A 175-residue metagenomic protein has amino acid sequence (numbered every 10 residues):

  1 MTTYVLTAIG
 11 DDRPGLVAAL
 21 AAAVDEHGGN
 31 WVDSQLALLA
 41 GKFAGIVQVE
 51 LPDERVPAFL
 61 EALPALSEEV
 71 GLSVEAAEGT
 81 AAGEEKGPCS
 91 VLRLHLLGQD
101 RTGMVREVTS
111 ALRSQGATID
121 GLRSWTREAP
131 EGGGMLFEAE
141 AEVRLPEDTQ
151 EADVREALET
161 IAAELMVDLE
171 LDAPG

Functional and structural regions predicted by a protein language model:
M1-G175: A conserved regulatory-domain signal marking ACT and ACT-like small-molecule sensing domains and adjacent regulatory
